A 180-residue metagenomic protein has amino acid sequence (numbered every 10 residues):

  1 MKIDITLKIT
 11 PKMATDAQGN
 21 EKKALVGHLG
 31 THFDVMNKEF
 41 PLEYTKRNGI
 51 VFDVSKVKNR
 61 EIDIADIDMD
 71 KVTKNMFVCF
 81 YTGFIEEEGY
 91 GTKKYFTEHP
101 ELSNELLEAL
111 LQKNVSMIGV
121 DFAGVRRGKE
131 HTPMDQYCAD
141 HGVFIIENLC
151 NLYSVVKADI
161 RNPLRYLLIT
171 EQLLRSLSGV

Functional and structural regions predicted by a protein language model:
M1-V180: Active-/binding-site microenvironments in catalytic and ligand-binding cores
